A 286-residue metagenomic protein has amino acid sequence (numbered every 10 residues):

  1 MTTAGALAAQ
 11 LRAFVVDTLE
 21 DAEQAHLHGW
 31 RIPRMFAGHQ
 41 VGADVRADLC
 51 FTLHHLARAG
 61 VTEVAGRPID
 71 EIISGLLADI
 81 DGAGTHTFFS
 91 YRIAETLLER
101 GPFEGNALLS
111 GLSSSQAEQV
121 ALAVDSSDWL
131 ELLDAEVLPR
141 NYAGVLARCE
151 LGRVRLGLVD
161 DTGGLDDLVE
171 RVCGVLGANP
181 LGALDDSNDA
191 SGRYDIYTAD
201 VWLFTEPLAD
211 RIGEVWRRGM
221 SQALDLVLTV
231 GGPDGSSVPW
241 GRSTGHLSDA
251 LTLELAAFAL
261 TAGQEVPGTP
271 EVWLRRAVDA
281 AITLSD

Functional and structural regions predicted by a protein language model:
M1-E71: Low-complexity, Ser/Thr/Pro/Gly-enriched N-terminal "stalk/linker" regions
A9, A13-V16, E20, H54 (+7 more regions): Surface-exposed alpha-helical segments enriched in charged/polar residues
T18, A22, H26, G60 (+5 more regions): Short, flexible helical or helix-coil boundary motifs
M35-G38, I80, N188: A short glycine/serine-rich beta->alpha loop
A37-A59, A83-F103, P139-L156, R193-A199 (+1 more regions): An alpha-helical repeat/solenoid feature that recognizes helix-turn-helix modules
G60-G66, F103-S114, D160-D166, I212-R217: HEAT/armadillo-like alpha-solenoid scaffolds in large eukaryotic assembly and transport factors
I73-D134: Well-ordered mid-protein domain cores that form the structural environment of catalytic cofactors
A123-D286: Extracellular polysaccharide-recognition and catalytic grooves
